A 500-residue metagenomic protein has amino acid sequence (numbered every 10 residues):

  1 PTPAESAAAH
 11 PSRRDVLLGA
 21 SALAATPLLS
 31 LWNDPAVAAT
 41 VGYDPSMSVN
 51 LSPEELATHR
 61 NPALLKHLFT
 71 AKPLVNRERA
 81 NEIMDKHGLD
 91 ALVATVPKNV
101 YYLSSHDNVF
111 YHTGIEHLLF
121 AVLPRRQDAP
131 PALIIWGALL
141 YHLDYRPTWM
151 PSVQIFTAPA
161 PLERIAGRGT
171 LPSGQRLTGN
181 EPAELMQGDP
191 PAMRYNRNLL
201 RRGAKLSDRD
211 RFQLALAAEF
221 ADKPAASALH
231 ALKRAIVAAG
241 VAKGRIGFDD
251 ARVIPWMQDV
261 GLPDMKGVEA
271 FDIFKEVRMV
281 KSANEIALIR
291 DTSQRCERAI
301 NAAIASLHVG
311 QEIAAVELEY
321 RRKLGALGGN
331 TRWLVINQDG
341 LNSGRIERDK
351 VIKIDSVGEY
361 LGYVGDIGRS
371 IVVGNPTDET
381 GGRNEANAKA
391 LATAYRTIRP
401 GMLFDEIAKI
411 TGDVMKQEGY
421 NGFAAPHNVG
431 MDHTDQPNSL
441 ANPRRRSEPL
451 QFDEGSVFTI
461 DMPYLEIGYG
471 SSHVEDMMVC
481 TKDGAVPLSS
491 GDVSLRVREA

Functional and structural regions predicted by a protein language model:
T2-A500: Active-site neighborhoods and metal-handling regions in enzymes and metal-associated proteins
